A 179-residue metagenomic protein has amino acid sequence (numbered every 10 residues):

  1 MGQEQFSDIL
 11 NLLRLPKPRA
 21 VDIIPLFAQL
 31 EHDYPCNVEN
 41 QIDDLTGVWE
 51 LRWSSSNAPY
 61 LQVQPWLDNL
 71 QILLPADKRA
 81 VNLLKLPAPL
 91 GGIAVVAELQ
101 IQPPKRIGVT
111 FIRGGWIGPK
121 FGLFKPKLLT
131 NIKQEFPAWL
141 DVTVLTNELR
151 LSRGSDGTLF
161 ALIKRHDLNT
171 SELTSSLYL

Functional and structural regions predicted by a protein language model:
G2-L179: Soluble ligand-binding/transfer domains with enclosed cavities or grooves
